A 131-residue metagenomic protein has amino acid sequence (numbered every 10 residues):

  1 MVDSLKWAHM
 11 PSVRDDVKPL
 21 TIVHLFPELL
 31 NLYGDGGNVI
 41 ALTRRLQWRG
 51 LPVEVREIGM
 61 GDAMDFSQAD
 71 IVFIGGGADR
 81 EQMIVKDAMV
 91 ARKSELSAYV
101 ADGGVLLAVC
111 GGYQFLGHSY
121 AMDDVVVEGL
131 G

Functional and structural regions predicted by a protein language model:
M1-A101: N-terminal beta1-alpha1 cap of cysteine-dependent amidohydrolase-like domains
D79-G131: Cysteine-nucleophile active-site neighborhood
